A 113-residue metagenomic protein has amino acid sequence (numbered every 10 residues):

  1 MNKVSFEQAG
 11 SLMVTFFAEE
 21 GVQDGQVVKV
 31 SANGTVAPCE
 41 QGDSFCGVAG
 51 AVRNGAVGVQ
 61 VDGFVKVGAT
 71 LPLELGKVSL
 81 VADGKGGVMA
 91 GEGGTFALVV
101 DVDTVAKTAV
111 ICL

Functional and structural regions predicted by a protein language model:
M1-L113: Surface-exposed, low-hydrophobicity beta-strand/loop segments enriched in small/polar/acidic residues
